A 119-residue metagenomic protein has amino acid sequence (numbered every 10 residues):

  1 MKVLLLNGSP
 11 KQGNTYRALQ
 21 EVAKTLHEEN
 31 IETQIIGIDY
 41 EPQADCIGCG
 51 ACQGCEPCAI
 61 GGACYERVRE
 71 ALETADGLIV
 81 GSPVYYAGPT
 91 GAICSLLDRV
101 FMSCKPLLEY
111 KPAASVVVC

Functional and structural regions predicted by a protein language model:
M1-S103: N-terminal beta1-alpha1-beta2 submodule of the flavodoxin-like/Rossmannoid cofactor-binding fold
G91, M102-C119: Short, glycine-/small-residue-rich phosphate/pyrophosphate-handling segment
